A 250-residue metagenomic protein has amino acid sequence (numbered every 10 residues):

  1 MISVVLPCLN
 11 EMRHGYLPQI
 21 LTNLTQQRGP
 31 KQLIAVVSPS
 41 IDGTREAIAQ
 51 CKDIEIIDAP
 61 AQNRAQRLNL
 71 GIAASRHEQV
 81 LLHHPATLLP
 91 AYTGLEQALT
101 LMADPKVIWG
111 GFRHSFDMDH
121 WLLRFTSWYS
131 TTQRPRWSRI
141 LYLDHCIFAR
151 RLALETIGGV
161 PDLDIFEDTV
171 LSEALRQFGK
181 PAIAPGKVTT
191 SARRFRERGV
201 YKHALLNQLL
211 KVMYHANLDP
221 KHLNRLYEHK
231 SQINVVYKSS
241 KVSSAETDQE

Functional and structural regions predicted by a protein language model:
N10-Q26: Short, well-formed alpha-helical segments that are part of the catalytic scaffolds of diverse glycosyltransferases
L21-T22, P30-S40, I57: Short beta-strand/loop segment that forms part of the nucleotide-sugar
V37-R45, T87-L88: A conserved acidic beta->alpha catalytic loop
A59-S75: Glycine-rich, basic loop-to-helix element that forms the pyrophosphate-binding segment of sugar-nucleotide handling
H77-P90: Short beta-strand-to-loop acidic/aromatic patch adjacent to the donor-nucleotide binding site
Y92-W121: Conserved donor NDP-sugar-binding/catalytic core segment of glycosyltransferases
I165-L171: Acidic donor-binding loop at a coil-to-helix junction in glycosyltransferase catalytic cores that engages
E173-E250: Hydrophobic helical membrane-anchoring modules
